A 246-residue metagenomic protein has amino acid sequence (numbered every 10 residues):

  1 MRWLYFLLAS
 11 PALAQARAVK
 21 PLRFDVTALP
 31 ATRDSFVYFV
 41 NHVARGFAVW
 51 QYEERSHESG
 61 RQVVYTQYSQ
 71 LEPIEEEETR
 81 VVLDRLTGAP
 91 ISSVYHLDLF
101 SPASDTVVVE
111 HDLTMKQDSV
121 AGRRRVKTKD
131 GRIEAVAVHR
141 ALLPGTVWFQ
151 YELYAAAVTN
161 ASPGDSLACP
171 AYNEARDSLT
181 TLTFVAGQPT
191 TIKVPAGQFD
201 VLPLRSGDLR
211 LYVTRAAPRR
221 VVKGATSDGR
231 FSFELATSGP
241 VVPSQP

Functional and structural regions predicted by a protein language model:
M1-W3: Positively charged n-region of N-terminal signal peptides that target proteins for export
Y5, K20-V26, K127-T128, L143: Sequence-pattern detector for short linear motifs and compositional/periodic biases rather than a specific fold
Y5-A16: Hydrophobic h-region of N-terminal signal peptides that target proteins for export in Gram-negative bacteria
Y5-L7, Y52, Q150: Intrinsic disorder/low-complexity segments enriched in polar/charged and small flexible residues
Q15-S119, N160-P246: Acidic, serine/threonine-rich low-complexity disordered tracts
V120-A161: Surface-exposed beta-loop interaction hotspot
